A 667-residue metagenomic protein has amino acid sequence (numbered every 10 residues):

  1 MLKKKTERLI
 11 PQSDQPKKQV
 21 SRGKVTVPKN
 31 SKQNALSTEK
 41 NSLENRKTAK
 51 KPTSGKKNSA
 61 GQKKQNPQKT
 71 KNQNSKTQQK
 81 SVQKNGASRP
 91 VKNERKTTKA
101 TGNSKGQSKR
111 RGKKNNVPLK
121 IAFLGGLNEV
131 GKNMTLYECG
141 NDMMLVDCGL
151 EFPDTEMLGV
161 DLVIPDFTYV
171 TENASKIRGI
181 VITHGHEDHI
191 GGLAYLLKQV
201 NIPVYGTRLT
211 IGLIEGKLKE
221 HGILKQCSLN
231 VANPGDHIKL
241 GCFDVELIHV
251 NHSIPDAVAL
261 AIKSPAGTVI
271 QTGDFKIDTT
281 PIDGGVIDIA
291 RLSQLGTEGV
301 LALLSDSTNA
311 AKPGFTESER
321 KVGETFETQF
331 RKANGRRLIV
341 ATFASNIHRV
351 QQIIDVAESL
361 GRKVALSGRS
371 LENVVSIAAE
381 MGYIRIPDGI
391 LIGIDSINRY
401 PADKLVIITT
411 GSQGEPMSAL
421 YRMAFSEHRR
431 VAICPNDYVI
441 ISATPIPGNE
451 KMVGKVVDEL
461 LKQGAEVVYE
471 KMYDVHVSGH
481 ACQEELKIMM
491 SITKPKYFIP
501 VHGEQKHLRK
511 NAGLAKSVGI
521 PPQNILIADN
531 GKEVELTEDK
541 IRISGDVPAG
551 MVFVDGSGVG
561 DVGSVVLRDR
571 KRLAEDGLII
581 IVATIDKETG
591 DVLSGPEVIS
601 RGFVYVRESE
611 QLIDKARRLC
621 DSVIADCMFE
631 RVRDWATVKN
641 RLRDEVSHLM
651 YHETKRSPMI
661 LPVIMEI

Functional and structural regions predicted by a protein language model:
M1-K114: Intrinsically disordered, low-complexity RNA-associated tracts
R89, K99-V181, H186-Y400, S418-A432 (+1 more regions): His/Asp/Glu-rich metal-coordinating catalytic cores of metallo-dependent phosphodiesterases/hydrolases acting on
P203, I499, L661-I664: Short glycine-rich phosphate-binding loop at a beta-alpha junction
L218, A515, M650: Conserved hydrophobic residues forming the short capping helix/wall of the S-adenosyl-L-methionine
L229-V231, A302-L304, V439, V467 (+2 more regions): Conserved beta-strand scaffold positions in the cores of enzyme catalytic domains, especially in NTP/NDP-utilizing
C242, A257-A259, K404, D576-I580 (+1 more regions): Broad gene-expression machinery/nucleic-acid interaction feature
K312-S442, I446-P495, I499-R631, K639 (+1 more regions): Hard-cation-handling environments
R631-I667: C-terminal tails and terminal domains of large nucleic-acid-associated and other macromolecular-machine proteins
